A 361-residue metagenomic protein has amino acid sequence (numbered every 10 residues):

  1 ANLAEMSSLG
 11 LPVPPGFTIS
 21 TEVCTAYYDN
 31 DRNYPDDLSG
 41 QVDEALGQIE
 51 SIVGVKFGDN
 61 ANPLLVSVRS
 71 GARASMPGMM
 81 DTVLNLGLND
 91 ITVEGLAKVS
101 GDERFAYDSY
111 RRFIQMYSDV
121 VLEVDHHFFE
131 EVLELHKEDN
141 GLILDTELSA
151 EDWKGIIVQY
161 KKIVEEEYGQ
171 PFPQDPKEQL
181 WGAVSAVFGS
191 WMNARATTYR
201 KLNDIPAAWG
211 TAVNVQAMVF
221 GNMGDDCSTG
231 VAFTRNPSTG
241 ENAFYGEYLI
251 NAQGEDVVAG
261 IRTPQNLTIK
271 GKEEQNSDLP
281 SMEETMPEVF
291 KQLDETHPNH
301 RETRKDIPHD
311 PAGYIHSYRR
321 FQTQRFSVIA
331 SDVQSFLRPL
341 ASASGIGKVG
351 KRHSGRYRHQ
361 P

Functional and structural regions predicted by a protein language model:
A1-P361: Nucleotide/phosphate-binding sheet-loop regions of phosphoryl- and nucleotidyl-transfer enzymes
